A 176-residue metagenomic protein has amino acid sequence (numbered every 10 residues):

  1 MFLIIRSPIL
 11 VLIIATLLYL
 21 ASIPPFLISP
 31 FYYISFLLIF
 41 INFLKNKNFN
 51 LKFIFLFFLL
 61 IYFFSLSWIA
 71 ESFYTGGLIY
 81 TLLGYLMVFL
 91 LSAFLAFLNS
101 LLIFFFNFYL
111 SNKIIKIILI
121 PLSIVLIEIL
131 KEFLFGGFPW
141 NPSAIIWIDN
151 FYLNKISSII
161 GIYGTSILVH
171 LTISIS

Functional and structural regions predicted by a protein language model:
F2-S176: Membrane-embedded alpha-helical bundles of multi-pass enzymes that act on lipidic or dolichyl-linked glycan substrates
